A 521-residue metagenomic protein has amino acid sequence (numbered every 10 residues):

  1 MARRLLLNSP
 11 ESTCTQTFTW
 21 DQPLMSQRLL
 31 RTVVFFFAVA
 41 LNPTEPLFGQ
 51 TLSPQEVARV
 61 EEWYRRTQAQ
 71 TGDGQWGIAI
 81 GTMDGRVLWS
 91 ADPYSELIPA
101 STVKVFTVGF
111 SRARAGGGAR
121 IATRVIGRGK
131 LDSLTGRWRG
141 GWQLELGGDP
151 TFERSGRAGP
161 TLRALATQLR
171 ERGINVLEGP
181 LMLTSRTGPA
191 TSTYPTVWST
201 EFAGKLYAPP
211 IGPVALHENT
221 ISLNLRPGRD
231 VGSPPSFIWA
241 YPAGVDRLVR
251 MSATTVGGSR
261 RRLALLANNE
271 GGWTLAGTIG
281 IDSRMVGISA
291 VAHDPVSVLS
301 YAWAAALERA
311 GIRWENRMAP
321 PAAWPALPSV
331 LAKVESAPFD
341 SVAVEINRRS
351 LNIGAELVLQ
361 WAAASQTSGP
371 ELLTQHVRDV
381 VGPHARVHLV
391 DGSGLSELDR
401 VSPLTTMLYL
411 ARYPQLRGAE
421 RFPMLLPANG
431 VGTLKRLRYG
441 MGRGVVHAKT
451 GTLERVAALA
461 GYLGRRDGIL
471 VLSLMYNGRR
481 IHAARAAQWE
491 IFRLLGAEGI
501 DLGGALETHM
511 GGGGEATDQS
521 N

Functional and structural regions predicted by a protein language model:
F18, Q22-V33: Bacterial N-terminal signal peptides that target proteins for export
V33-P43: Bacterial N-terminal signal peptides
E45-F48: Sec/Tat signal peptide C-region and signal peptidase I cleavage site
T51-T67, A113-A385, E498-N521: Conserved serine DD-peptidase/penicillin-binding transpeptidase domain and beta-lactam-recognizing active-site
T67-A91: A short, well-structured edge-of-sheet supersecondary motif
L88-S90, E356-N521: Small-residue-rich helix-loop
S90-F110, R114, A343: Short active-site loop at a secondary-structure junction that contains or immediately precedes the catalytic residue(s)
